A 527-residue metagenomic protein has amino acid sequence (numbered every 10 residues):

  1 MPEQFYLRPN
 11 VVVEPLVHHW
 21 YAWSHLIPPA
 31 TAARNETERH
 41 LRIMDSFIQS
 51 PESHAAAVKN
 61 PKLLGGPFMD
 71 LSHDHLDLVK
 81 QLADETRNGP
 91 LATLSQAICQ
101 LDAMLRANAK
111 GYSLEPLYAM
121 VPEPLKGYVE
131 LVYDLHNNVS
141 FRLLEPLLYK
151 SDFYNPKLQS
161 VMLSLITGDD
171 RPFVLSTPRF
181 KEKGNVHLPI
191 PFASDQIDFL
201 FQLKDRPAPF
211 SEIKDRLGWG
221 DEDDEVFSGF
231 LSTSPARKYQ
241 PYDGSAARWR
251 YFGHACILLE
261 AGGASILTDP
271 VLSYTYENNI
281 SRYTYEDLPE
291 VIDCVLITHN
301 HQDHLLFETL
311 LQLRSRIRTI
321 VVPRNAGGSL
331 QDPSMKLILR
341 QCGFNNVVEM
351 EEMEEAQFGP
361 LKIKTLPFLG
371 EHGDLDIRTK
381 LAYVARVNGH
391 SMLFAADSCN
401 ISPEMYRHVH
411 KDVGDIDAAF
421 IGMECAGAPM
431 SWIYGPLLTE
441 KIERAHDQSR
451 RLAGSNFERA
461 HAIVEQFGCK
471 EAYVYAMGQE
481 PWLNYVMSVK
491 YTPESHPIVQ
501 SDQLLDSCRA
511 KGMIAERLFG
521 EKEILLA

Functional and structural regions predicted by a protein language model:
M1-E290, E349-A428, G520-A527: Core dinuclear metal-dependent hydrolase active-site scaffold
Y276, L305, L330, P429 (+1 more regions): Glycine/Thr-rich phosphate-binding loops of Rossmann-like dinucleotide-binding domains
E277-N278, Y283-Y285, L311-S315, H410-D412 (+2 more regions): Glycine-rich, phosphate-binding/catalytic loops in enzymes
N279, N300, H304, D374 (+1 more regions): Conserved phosphate-coordination/catalytic loops
Y283-E351: Active-site HxH/HxHxD metal-binding segment of metal-dependent hydrolases
E290, S315, C342, L361 (+2 more regions): Structured loop/turn residues at beta-strand edges in well-structured enzyme cores
S398-A527: Internal alpha/beta domain cores that form substrate/cofactor-binding pockets in large enzymes and binding proteins
